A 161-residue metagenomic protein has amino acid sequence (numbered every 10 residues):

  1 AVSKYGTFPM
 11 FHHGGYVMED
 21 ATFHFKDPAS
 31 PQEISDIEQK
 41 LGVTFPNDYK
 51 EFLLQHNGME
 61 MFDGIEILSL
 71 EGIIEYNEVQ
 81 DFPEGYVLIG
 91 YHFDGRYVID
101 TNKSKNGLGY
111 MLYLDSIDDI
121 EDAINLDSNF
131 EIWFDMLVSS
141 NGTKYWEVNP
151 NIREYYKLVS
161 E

Functional and structural regions predicted by a protein language model:
A1-K105, V159-E161: A surface-exposed partner-binding patch
Y5, T101-N102, D127, N151 (+1 more regions): Compositionally biased, intrinsically disordered low-complexity segments
G6, G42, D118, S140-G142 (+1 more regions): Short, flexible coil/linker elements and helix-boundary hinge sites characteristic of intrinsically disordered
I37, Y49, F130-F134, Y155: Generic structural signal of hydrophobic/aromatic residues within well-ordered alpha-helices of folded domains
Y97-I99, L108, E121-A123: Short helix/loop capping segments that flank catalytic or ligand/cofactor-binding pockets
N102-D115: Intrinsically disordered, low-complexity regulatory segments enriched in Ser/Thr/Pro and charged residues
L114-S140: Compact, glycine/acidic-enriched structural inserts
S139-S160: Charged phosphate-binding loop/patch that engages nucleotide di/tri-phosphates or the phosphate backbone of nucleic
